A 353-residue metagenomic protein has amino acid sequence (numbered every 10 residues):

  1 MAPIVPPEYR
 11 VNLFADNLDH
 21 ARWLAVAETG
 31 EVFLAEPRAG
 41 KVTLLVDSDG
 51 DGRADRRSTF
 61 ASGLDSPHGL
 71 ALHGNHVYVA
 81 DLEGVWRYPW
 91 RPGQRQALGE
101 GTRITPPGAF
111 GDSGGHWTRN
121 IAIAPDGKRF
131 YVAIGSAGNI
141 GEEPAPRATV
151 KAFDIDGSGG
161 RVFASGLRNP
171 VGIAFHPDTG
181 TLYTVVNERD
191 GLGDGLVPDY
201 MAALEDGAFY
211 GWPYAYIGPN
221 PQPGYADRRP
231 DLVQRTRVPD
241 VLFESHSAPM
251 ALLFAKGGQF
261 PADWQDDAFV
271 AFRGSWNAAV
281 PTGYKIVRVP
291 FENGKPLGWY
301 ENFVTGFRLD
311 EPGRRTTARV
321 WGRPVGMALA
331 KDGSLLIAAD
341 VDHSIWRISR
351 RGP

Functional and structural regions predicted by a protein language model:
M1-P7, T118, S136-N139, A148 (+7 more regions): Beta-propeller domain segments
P3, R10-R38, S247-F254, V270-A271: Beta-strand-rich domains and repeat architectures in extracellular enzymes and scaffolds, especially beta-propellers
L13-L18, S58-L64, I104-S113, V162-G166 (+3 more regions): Surface loop/turn motifs at the tips and blade-to-blade linkers of beta-strand repeat domains
A27, A35, A80-L82, Y88 (+4 more regions): Residue-level marker for isolated small/hydroxyl-bearing positions within beta-strands of beta-sheet-rich domains
T29-G30, G74-N75, D126-K128, G180 (+2 more regions): Short coil/turn segments that connect the beta-strands within blades of beta-propeller domains
V42-N75: Blade-loop segments of beta-propeller domains
R56-R57, S66, A71-H73, E83-P125 (+3 more regions): Asp-box/WD-like beta-propeller blade repeats and closely related beta-sheet repeat scaffolds
